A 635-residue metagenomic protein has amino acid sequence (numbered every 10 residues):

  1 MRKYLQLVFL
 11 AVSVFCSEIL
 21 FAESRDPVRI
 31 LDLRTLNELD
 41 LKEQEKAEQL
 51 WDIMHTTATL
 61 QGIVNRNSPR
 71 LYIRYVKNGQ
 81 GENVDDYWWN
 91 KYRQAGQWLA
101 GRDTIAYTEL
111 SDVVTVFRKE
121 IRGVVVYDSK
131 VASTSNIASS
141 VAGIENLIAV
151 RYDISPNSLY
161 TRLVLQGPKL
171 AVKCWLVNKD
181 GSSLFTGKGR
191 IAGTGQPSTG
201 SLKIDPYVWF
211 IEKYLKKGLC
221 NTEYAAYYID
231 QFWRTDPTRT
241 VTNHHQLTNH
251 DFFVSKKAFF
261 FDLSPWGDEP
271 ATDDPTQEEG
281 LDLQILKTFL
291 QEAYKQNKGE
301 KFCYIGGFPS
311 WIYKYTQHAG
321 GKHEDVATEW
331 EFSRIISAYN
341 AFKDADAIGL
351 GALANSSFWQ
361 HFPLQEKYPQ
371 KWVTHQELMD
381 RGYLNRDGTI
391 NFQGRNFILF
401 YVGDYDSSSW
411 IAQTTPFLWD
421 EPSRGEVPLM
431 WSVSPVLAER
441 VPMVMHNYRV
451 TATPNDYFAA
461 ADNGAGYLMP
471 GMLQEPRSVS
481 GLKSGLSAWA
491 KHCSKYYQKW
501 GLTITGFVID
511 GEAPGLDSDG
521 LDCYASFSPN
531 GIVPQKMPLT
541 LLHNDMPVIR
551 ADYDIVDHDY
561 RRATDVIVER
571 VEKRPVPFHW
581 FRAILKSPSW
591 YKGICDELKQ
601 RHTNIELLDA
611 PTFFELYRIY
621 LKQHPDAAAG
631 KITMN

Functional and structural regions predicted by a protein language model:
M1-Y4: Positively charged n-region of N-terminal signal peptides that target proteins for export
L7-E18: Bacterial N-terminal signal peptides
E23-E366: Preference for solvent-exposed, low-hydrophobicity sequence contexts
Y127-K130, G306-S310, N396, F400-Y405 (+2 more regions): Short loop/turn segments at strand-loop or loop-helix junctions that form parts of catalytic or ligand-binding pockets
D282-S310, I398, G403-A412, P416 (+3 more regions): Catalytic grooves of carbohydrate-active enzymes
I348-Q376, F613-N635: A recurrent domain-boundary module in secreted/ectodomain proteins
S356-R449: Active-site beta->alpha N-cap acidic-glycine motif
S434-K495, K499-W500: Substrate-binding cleft of extracellular glycoside hydrolase catalytic domains
